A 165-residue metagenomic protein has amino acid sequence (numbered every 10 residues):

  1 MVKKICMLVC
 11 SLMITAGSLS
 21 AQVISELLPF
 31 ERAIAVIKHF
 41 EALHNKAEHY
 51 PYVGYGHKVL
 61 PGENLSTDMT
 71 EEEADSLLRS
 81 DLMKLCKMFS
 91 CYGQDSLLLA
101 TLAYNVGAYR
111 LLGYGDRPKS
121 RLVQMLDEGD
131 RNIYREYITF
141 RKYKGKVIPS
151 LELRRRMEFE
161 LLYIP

Functional and structural regions predicted by a protein language model:
V2, C6-V9, S20-N45, H57-G62 (+2 more regions): Long, amphipathic alpha-helical surface segments
M13-I14, S18: Hydrophobic core
A35, P51, L97: Residue-level detector of short, conserved catalytic/binding motifs and their immediate flanks
H49-V53, H57: Early exported N-terminus immediately downstream of N-terminal targeting peptides
S90-D95: Structural motif
S96-R110: Short N-proximal segments of mature Sec-exported proteins
